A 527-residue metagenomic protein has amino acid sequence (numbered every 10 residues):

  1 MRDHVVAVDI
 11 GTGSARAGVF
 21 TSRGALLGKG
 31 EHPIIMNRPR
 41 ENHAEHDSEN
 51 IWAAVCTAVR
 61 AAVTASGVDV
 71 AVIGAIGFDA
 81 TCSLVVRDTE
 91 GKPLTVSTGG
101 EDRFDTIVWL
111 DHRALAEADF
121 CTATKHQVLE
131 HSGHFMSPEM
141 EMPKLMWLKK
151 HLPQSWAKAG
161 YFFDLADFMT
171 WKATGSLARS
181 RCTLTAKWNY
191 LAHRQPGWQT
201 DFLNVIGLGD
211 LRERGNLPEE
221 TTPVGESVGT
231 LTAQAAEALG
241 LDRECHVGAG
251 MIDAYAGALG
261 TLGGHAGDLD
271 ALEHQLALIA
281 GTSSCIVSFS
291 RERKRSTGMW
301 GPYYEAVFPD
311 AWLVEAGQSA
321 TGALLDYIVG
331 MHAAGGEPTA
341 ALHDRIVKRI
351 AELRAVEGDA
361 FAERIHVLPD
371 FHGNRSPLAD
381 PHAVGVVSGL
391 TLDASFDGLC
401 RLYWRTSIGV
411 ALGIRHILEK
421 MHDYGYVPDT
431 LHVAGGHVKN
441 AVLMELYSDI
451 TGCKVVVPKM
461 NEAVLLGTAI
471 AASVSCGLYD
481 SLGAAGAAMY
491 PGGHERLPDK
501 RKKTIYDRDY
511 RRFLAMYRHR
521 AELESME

Functional and structural regions predicted by a protein language model:
M1-V96, E130, K158, A233-E237 (+6 more regions): N-terminal glycine/serine-rich phosphate-binding loop of ATP-dependent small-molecule kinases, especially carbohydrate
I10-T12, R23, F78, K125-I252 (+2 more regions): Gly/Ser/Thr-rich active-site cleft segment
V55-G74, L152-W156, F202-R214, E237-L239 (+2 more regions): Phosphate/pyrophosphate-binding loops at sites that engage ATP/ADP/AMP, CoA/4′-phosphopantetheine, polyphosphate
D119, I252, A256-T261, Q318-G322 (+6 more regions): Glycine-rich phosphate-binding/hydrolytic loop that grips phosphoryl groups
H131, K149-L152, W171, G175-S176 (+5 more regions): A short helix-loop
E139, A323-D326, G330-A334, C476-E527: Acidic, glycine/GT-rich loop-and beta-edge segments that sit at the periphery of enzyme/chaperone cores
A192-P309, A320, V442, Y447: ATP-dependent carbohydrate kinase catalytic cores
E357-K459: Activation-segment/catalytic-loop signature of the eukaryotic protein kinase fold
